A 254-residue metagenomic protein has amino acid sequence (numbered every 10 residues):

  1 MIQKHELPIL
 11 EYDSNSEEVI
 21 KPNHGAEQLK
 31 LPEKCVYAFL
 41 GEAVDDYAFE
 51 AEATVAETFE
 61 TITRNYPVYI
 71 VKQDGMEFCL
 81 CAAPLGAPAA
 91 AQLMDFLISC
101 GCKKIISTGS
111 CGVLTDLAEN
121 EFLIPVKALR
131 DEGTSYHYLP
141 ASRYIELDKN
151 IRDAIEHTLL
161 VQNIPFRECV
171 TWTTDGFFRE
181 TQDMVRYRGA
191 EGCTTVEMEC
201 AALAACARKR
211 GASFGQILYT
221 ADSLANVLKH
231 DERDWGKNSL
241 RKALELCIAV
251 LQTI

Functional and structural regions predicted by a protein language model:
M1-I145, K149-D153: Metabolite-binding pocket within alpha/beta catalytic cores that recognizes anionic/polar moieties
V55-I62, I164-C169, I254: Flexible, glycine/charged-enriched surface loops at secondary-structure junctions
K103-K104, T194, S213: Short acidic/polar active-site loop segments enriched in Thr and Asp
S142-A190: Active-site rim beta-loop-alpha module in soluble metabolic enzymes
A154-Q162, C206, L246-I254: Generic non-transmembrane alpha-helical segments
A201-W235: Zn-dependent metallopeptidase/amidohydrolase metal-coordination segment
L224-I254: His/Asp/Glu-rich mid-to-C-terminal helical/loop segments that flank catalytic regions of hydrolases
